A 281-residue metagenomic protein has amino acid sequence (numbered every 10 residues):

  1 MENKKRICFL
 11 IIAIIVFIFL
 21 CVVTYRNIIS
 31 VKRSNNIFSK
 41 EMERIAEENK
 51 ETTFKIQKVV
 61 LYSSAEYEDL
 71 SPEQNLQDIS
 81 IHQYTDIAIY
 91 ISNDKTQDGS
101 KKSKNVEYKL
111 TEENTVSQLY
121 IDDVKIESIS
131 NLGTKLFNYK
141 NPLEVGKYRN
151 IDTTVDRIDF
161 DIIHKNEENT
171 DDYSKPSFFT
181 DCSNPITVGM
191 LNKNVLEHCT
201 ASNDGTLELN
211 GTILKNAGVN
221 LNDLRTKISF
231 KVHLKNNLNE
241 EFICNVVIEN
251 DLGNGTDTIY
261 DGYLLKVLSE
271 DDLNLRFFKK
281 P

Functional and structural regions predicted by a protein language model:
M1-R6: Positively charged n-region of N-terminal signal peptides that target proteins for export
F9-T24: Hydrophobic membrane-insertion alpha-helices, especially the h-region of bacterial N-terminal signal peptides
I28-L224, L238-P281: Non-catalytic macromolecular-recognition regions in eukaryotic signaling proteins
T226-N236: Short, structured surface segments that line ligand/substrate-binding pockets
